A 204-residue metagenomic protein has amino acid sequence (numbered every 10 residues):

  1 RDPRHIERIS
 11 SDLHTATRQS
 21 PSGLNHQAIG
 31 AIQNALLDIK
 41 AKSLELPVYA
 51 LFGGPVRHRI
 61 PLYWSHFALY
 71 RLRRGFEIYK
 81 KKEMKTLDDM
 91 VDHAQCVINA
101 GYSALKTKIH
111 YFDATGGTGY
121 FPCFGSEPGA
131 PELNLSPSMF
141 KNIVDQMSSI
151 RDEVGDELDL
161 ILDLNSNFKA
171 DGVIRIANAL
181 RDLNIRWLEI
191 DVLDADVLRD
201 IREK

Functional and structural regions predicted by a protein language model:
R1-L44: Metal- or metallocofactor-binding catalytic centers and their adjacent structured scaffolds across diverse enzyme
S11-L13, K42, L46-I60: N-terminal amphipathic alpha-helix/helix-capping segment at the start of soluble metabolic enzymes
Q19, L46, G54, D156-E157 (+1 more regions): Short, well-ordered coil loops that connect the C-terminus of an alpha-helix to the N-terminus of a beta-strand
I29, Q33, L37-D38, Y49 (+2 more regions): Predominant activation on well-ordered alpha-helical scaffold segments within soluble catalytic domains
A35, P47-V48, D88-H93: Short alpha-helical segments and helix-capping/turn motifs at coil-helix boundaries
L37, G53-G54, S65-F67: Beta-hairpin (beta-strand-turn-beta-strand) motif
R59, W64-R199: Metal-dependent enolase-superfamily TIM-barrel catalytic cores that perform enediolate-based chemistry
I201-K204: Short, intrinsically disordered, charge-balanced linker/junction segments flanking boundaries in proteins
